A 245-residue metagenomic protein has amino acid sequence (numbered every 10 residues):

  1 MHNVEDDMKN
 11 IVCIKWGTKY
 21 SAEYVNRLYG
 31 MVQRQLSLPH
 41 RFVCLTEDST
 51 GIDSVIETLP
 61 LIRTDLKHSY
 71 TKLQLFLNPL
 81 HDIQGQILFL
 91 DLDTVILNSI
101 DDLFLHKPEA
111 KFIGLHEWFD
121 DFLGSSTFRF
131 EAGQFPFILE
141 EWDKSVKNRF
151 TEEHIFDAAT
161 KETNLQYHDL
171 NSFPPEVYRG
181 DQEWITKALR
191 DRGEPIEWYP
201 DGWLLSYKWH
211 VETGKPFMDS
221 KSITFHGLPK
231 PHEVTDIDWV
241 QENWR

Functional and structural regions predicted by a protein language model:
H2-R27, L38, C44, D53-L59 (+1 more regions): A glycosyltransferase accessory/donor-loop signature
Y29-R34: Surface-exposed amphipathic alpha-helices with a cationic face
L36-H40, I83: Short, solvent-exposed loop/edge-beta patches enriched in aromatic
T46-D48: Residues in the short beta-alpha loop(s) of Rossmann-like NAD(P)-binding domains
T50-D53, E57-P60, D65, Y70-L123 (+1 more regions): GT-A fold catalytic core of metal-dependent nucleotide-sugar glycosyltransferases, centered on the diacidic
